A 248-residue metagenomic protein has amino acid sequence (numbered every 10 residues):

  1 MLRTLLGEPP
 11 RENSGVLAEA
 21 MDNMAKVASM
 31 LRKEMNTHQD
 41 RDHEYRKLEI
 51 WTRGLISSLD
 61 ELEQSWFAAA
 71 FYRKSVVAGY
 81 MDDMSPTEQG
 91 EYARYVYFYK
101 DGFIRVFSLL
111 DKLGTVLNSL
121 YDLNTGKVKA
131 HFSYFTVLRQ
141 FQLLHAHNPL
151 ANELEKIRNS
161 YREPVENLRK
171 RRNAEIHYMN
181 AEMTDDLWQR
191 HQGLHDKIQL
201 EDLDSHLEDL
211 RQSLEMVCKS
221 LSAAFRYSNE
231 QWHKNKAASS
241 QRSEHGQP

Functional and structural regions predicted by a protein language model:
M1-I56, V96, T125-P248: Acidic, Ser/Thr/Gly/Pro-rich intrinsically disordered interaction regions
L55-Y92: A glycine-rich, hydrophobic loop/mini-helix early in the fold
S57-S65, A69, Y99-R105, S213-S220: Amphipathic alpha-helical coiled-coil segments
E61, S65-A68, Y72-S75, R105-S119 (+3 more regions): Amphipathic alpha-helical interaction surfaces
P86-A130: Amphipathic alpha-helical interface elements
